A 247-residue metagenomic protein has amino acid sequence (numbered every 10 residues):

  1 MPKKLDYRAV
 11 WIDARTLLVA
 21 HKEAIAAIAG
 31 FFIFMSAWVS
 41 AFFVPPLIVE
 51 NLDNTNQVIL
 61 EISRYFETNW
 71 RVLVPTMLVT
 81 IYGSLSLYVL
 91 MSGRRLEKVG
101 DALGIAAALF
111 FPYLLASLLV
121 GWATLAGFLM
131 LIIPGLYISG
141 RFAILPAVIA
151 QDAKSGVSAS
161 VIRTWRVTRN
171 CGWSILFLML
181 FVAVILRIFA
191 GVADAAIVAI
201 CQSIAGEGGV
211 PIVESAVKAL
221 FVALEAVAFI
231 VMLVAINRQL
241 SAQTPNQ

Functional and structural regions predicted by a protein language model:
M1-Q247: Hydrophobic alpha-helical membrane segments
